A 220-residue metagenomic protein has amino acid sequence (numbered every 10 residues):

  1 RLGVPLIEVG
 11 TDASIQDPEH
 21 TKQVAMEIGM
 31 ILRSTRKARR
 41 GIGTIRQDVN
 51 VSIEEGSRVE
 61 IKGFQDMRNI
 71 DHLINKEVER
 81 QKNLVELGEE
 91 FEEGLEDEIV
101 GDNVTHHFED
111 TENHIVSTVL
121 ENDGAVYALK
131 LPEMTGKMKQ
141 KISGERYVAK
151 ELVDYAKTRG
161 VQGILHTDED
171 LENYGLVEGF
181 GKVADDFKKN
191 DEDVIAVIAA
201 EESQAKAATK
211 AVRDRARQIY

Functional and structural regions predicted by a protein language model:
R1-Y220: Accessory interaction regions appended to the cores of large information-processing enzymes
